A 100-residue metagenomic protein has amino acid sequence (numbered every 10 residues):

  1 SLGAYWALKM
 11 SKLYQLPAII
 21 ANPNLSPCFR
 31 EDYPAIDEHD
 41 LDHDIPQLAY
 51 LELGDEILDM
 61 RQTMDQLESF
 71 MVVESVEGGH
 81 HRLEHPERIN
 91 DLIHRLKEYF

Functional and structural regions predicted by a protein language model:
S1-A7: Gly/Ala-rich beta-loop-alpha elbow adjacent to hydrolase catalytic centers
M10-S11: Aromatic pocket-lining residues of Rossmann-like dinucleotide-binding sites
L16-F29, E52: Active-site nucleophile loop of the alpha/beta-hydrolase fold
P23-D44, E87-N90: Flexible "cap/lid" loop of the alpha/beta hydrolase fold
D42-D44, L48-D55: Short beta-strand/loop motif that positions the catalytic acidic residue of the alpha/beta-hydrolase fold
L53-E56, E77-H80: Acidic beta-to-alpha connecting loop that harbors the catalytic carboxylate
D55-Q62, E84: Conserved alpha/beta-hydrolase "acid-adjacent" motif
G79-I89: Catalytic histidine-centered segment of alpha/beta-hydrolase-like enzymes
